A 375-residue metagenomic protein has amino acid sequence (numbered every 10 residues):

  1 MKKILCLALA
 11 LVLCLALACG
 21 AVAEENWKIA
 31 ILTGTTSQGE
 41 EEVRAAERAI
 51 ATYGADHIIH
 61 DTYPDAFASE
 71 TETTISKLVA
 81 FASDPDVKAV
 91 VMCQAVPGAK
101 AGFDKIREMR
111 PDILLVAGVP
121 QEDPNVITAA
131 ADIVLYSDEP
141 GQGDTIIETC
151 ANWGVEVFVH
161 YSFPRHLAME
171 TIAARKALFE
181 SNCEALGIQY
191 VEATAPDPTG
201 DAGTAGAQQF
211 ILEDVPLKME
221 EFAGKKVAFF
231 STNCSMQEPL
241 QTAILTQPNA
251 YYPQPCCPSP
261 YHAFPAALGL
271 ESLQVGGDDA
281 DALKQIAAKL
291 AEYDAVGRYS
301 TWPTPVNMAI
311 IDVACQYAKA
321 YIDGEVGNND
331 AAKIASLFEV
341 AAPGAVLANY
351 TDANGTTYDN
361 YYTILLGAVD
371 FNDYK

Functional and structural regions predicted by a protein language model:
W27-Y53, H57-S76, V91-P97: Extracytoplasmic "Venus flytrap"
I29-T33, P85-V96, I113-G118, V159-Y161 (+3 more regions): Periplasmic-binding protein-like
A46, E139-E192, A318, K333-E339: An alpha-beta-alpha
T71-K88, K105, G206-K225: Short, well-structured alpha-helical segments in soluble
I106-E139: Flexible loop/hinge segments that line or gate small-molecule binding clefts
D132-H160, F210-E213, D281-A291, P305-D323: Hydrophobic alpha-helical segments within soluble ligand-binding/sensing domains
C183-Y190, E238-D323: Extracellular/periplasmic periplasmic-binding protein-like sensory domains
A282-K375: Hinge/cleft segment of the Venus flytrap/periplasmic-binding protein
